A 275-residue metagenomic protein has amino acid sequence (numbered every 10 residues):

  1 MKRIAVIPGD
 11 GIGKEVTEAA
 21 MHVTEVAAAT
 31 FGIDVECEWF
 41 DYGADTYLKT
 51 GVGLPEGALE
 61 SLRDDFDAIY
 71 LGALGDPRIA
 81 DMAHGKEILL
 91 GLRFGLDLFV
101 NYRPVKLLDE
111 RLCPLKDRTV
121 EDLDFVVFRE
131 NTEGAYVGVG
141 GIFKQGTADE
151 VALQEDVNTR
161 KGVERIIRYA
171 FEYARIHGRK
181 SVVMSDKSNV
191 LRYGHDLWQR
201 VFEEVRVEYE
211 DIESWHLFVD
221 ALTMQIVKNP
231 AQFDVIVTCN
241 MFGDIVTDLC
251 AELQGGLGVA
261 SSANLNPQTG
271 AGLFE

Functional and structural regions predicted by a protein language model:
M1-R3, I33, D64-F66, D97-L98 (+7 more regions): Short coil/turn connectors at secondary-structure junctions
A5-H22, V26-A28, T147-D220, Q232: Glycine-rich phosphate/diphosphate-binding loop of Rossmann-like nucleotide-binding domains
D10-G13, D67, F128, A170 (+1 more regions): Buried hydrophobic positions in well-ordered alpha/beta secondary-structure cores of metabolic enzymes
T30-G57, M224-I226: N-terminal beta-loop-helix "entrance" segment that forms/cooperates in small-molecule cofactor or anionic ligand
T46, Q225-E275: Glycine-rich phosphate/nucleotide-binding loop
Y47-L153, M241-G243: N-terminal glycine-rich phosphate/adenylate-binding segment common to multiple enzyme folds
P77-R78, N189-Y193, M224-Q225: Short, small-residue-enriched loops and turns at beta-alpha junctions that line or gate enzyme active sites
E110, L217-M224: Short acidic loop-to-helix transition motifs that present clustered carboxylates
